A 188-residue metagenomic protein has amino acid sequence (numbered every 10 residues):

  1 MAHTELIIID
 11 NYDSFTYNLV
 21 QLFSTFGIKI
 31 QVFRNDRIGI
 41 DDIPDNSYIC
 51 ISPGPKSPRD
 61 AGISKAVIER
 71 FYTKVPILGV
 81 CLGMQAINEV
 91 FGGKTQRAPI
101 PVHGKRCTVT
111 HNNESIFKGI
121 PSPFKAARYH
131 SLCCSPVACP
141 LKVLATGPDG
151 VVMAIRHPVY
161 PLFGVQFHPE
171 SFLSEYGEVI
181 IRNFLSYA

Functional and structural regions predicted by a protein language model:
E5, N46-K118, K125, I181: Cysteine-nucleophile active-site neighborhood
E5-F26: Short, charged N-terminal beta->alpha structural module
F15, K56-P58, F172: Active-site beta-alpha loop architecture of Rossmann-like, nucleotide-cofactor-dependent enzymes
K29-N35: Short hydrophobic/Thr-rich beta-strand motif most characteristic of the beta2 strand and flanking loop of CheY-like
I38-N46: Short amphipathic alpha-helix with an adjacent loop that forms part of the alpha/beta core around
S115-V159: Catalytic beta-strand/loop cores that center a nucleophilic Ser/Cys/Thr and support acyl-enzyme chemistry
P123, G164-E175: Phosphate-binding/catalytic loops
F172-A188: Acyltransferase
